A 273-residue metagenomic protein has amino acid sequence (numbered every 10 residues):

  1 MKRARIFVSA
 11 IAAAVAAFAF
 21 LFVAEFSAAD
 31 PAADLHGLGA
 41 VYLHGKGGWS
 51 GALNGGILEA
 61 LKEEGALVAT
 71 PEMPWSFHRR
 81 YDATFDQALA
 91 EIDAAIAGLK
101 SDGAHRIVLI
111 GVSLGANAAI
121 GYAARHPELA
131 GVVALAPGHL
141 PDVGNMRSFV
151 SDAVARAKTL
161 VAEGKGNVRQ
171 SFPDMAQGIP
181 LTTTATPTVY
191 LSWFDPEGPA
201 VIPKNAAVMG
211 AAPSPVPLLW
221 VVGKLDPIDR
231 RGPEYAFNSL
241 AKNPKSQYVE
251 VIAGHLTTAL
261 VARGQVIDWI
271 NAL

Functional and structural regions predicted by a protein language model:
G47-I57, G232-P233: The serine-hydrolase catalytic nucleophile loop
K62-H78: Conserved alpha/beta-hydrolase
D82-S101: Alpha/beta-hydrolase active-site loop
I110-G115, A119: Gly/Ala-rich beta-loop-alpha elbow adjacent to hydrolase catalytic centers
L135-G210: Accessory cap/linker subdomain of secreted extracellular hydrolases
S214, W220-V222: Short beta-strand/loop motif that positions the catalytic acidic residue of the alpha/beta-hydrolase fold
P227-P233, T258: Conserved alpha/beta-hydrolase "acid-adjacent" motif
A253-A262: Catalytic histidine-centered segment of alpha/beta-hydrolase-like enzymes
